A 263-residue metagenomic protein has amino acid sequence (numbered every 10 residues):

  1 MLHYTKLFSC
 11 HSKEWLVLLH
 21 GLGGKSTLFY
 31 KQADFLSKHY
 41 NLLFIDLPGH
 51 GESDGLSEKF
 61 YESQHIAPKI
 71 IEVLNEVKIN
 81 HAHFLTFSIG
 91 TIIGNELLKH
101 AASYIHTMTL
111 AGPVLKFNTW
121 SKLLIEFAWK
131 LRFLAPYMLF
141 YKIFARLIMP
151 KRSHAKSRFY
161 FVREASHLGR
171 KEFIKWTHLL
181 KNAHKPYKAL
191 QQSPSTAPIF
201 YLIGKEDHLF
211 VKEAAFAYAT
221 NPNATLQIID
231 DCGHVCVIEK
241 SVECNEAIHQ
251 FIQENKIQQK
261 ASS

Functional and structural regions predicted by a protein language model:
M1-V17, K38-Y40, N75, I79-N80 (+3 more regions): Alpha/beta-hydrolase fold catalytic core
K6-D54: Conserved HGGG/HGGXW glycine-rich cap/lid loop of the alpha/beta-hydrolase fold
L43-L85, E246: Active-site loop/oxyanion-hole signature of alpha/beta-hydrolase fold enzymes
T86-G90, G94: Gly/Ala-rich beta-loop-alpha elbow adjacent to hydrolase catalytic centers
K99, T107-A135: Flexible "cap/lid" loop of the alpha/beta hydrolase fold
T119-S121, M138-S193: Conserved alpha/beta-hydrolase catalytic His-Asp/Glu region
P198-C232, I238: Conserved loop-alpha-helix segment in the C-terminal half of the alpha/beta-hydrolase fold that carries the catalytic
A224-S263: Catalytic active-site module of serine/aspartate enzymes centered on a nucleophile-bearing elbow/loop
